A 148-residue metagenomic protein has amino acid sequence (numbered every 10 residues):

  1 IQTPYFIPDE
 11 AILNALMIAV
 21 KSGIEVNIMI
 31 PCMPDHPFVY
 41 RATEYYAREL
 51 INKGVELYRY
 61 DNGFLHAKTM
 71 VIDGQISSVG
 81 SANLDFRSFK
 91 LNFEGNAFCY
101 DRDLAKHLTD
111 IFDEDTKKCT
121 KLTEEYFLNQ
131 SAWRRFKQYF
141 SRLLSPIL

Functional and structural regions predicted by a protein language model:
P4-L148: PLD/PLD-like phosphodiesterase catalytic module centered on the HKD motif
